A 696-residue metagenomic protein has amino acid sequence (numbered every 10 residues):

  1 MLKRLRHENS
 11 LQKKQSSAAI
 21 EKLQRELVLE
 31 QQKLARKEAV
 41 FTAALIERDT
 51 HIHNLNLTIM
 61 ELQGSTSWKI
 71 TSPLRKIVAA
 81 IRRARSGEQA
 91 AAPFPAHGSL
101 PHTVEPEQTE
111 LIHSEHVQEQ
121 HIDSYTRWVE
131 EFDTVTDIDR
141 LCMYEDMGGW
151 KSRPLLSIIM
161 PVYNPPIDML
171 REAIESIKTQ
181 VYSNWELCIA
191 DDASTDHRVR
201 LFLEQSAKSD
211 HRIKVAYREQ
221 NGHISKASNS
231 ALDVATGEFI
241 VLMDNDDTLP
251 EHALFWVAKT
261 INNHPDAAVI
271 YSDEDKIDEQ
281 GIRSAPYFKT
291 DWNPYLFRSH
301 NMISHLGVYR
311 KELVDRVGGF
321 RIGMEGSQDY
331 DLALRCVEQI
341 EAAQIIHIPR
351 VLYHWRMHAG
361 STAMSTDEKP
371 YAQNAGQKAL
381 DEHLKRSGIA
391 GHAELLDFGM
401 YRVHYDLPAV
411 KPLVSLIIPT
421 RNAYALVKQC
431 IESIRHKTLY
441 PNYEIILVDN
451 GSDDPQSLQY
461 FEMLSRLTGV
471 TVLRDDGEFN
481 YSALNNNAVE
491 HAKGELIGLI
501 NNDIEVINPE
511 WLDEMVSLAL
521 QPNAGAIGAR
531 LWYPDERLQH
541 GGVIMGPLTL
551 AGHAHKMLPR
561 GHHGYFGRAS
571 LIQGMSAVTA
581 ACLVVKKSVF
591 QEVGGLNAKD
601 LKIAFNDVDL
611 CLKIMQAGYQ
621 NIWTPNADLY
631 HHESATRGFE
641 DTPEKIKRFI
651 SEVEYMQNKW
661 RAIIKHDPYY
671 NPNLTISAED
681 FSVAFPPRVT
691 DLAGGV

Functional and structural regions predicted by a protein language model:
M1-S152, V696: Boundary detector for helix-to-coil junctions that initiate low-complexity/charged tails
E110-S176, D381-H436: N-proximal low-complexity "stem/linker" segments adjacent to membrane-targeting elements
I174-N184, N263, E432-N442: Short, acidic, metal-binding catalytic loop of nucleotide-sugar glycosyltransferases
D191-R200, Q220, D244, D449-Y460 (+2 more regions): A conserved acidic beta->alpha catalytic loop
R218-A235, D475-A492: Glycine-rich, basic loop-to-helix element that forms the pyrophosphate-binding segment of sugar-nucleotide handling
S225, D233, R283-E312, R316 (+4 more regions): A recurrent flexible, glycine/aromatic-enriched loop bordering the glycosyltransferase active site that acts as
I240, I497: Short aromatic/hydrophobic "clamp" motif used to bind/position activated sugar donors
H252-S284, H358, I504-L550: Conserved donor NDP-sugar-binding/catalytic core segment of glycosyltransferases
